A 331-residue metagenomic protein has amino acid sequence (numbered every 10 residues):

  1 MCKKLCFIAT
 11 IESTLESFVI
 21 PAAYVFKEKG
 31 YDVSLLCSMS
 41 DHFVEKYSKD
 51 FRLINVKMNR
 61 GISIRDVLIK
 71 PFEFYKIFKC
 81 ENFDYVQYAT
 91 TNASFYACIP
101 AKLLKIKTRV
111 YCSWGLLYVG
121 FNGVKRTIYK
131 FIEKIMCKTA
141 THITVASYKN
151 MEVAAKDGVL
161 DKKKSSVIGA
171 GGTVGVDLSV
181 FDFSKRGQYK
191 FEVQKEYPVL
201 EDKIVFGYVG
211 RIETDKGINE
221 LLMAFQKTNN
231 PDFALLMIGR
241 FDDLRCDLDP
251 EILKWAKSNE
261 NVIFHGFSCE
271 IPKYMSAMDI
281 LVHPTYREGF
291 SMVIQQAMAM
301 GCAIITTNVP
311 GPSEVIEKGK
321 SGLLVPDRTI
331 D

Functional and structural regions predicted by a protein language model:
E16-P21, I204, Y208-K227: A conserved mid-protein helix/loop that constitutes part of the nucleotide-sugar donor-binding site
L36-D41, G172, V209, A234-L248: Glycosyltransferase donor-sugar binding loop
D41-H42, A140-V180: A short, active-site helix/loop in glycosyltransferases that binds the activated sugar's phosphate group
Y88-S94: Short His-centered aromatic/hydrophobic patch
D249-G266: Nucleotide-activated donor-binding/catalytic signature segment of Leloir-type glycosyltransferases, i.e., the conserved
F267, Y286: Aromatic "clamp/platform" in nucleotide-sugar-dependent glycosyltransferases that forms part of the donor/acceptor
A303-T306, L324: Short hydrophobic beta-strand element within catalytic cores of glycosyltransferases and related nucleotide-activated
K318-G319, L323-I330: Conserved acidic donor-binding segment of nucleotide-sugar-dependent glycosyltransferases
